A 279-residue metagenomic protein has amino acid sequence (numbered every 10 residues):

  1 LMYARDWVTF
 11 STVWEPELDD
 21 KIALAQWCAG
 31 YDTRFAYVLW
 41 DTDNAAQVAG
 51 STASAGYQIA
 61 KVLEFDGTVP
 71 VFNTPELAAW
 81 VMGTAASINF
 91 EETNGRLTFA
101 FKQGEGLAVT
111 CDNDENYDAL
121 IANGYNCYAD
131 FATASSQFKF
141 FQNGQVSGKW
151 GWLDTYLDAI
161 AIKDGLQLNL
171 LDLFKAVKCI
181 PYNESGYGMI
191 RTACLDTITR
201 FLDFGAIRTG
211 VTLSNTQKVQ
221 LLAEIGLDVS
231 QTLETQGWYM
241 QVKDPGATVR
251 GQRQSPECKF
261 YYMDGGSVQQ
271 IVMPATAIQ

Functional and structural regions predicted by a protein language model:
L1-C179, T209-G210, Q217-L233: A glycine- and small-residue-enriched flexible loop/hinge signal that marks low-structured segments
Q142-Q279: Structured, hydrophobic secondary-structure cores that serve as assembly/anchoring elements
